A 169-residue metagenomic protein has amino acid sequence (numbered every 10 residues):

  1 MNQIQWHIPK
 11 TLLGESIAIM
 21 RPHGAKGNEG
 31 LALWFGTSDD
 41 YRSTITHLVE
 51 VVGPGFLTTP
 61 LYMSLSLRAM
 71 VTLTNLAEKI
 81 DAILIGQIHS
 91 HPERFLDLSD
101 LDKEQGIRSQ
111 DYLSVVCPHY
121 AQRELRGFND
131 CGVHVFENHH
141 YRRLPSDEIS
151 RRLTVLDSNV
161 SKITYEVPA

Functional and structural regions predicted by a protein language model:
M1-L84, E93-A169: Conserved beta-strand-loop surface patch within small alpha/beta domains used for substrate/adaptor or ligand engagement
S90: Residue-level "edge-of-site" marker
